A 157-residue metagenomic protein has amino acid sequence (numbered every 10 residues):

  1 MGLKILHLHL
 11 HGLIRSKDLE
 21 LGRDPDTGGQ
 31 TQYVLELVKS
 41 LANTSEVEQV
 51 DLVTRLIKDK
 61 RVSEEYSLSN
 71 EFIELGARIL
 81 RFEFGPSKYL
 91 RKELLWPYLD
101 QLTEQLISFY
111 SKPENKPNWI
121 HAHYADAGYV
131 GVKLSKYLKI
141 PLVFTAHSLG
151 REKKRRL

Functional and structural regions predicted by a protein language model:
M1-K17, D24-T27, E36, S40-N115: A conserved catalytic-core segment of Leloir-type glycosyltransferases
I5-L6, S135-R155: Active-site proximal beta-strand in glycosyltransferases
K17-D18, S63, V132, K154-R156: Short, solvent-exposed loop/turn and secondary-structure capping segments
R23, R156-L157: Short, basic, glycine/proline-bearing loop/turn elements
L35, K39, G128-V132: Short, hydrophobic alpha-helix immediately C-terminal to the catalytic nucleophile
F109-A127, G131, I140-P141: Short N-terminal targeting/anchoring amphipathic segment
